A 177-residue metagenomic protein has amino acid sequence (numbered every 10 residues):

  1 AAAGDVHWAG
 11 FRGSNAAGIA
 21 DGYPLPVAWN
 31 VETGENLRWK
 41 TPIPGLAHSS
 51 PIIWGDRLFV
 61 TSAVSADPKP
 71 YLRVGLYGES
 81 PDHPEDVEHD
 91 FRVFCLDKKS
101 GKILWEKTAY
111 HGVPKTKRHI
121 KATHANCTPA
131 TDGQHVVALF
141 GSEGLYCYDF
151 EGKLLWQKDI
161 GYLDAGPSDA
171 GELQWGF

Functional and structural regions predicted by a protein language model:
A1-F177: Noncatalytic, solvent-exposed loop/strand surfaces of beta-propeller-type extracellular/periplasmic domains
